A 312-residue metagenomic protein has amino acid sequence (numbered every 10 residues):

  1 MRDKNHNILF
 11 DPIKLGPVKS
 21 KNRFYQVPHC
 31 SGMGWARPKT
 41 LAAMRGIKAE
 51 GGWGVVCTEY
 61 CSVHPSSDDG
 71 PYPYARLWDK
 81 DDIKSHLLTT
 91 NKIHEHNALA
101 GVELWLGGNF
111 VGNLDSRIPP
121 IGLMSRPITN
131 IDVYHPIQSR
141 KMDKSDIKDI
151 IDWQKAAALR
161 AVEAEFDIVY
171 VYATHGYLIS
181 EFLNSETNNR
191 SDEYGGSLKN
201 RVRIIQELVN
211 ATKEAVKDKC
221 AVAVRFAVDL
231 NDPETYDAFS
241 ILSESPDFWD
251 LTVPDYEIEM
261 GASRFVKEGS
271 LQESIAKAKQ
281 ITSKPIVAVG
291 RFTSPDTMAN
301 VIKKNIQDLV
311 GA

Functional and structural regions predicted by a protein language model:
M1-A312: Flavin-dependent oxidoreductase catalytic cores
